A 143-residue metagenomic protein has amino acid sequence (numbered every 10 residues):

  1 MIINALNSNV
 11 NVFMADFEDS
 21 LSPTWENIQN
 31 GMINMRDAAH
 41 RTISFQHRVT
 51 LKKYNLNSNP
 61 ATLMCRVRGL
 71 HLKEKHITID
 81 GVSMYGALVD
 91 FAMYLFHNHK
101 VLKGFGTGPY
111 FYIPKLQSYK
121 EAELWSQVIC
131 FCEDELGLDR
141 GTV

Functional and structural regions predicted by a protein language model:
M1-N4, M14, D19-N27, H40-V143: Conserved alpha/beta-domain cores
N9-V12: Glycine-enriched alpha-helix->loop->beta-strand junction motifs that scaffold or abut catalytic
N27-M32, R36: Short low-complexity, flexible loop/linker segments enriched in glycine and/or proline with clustered acidic
